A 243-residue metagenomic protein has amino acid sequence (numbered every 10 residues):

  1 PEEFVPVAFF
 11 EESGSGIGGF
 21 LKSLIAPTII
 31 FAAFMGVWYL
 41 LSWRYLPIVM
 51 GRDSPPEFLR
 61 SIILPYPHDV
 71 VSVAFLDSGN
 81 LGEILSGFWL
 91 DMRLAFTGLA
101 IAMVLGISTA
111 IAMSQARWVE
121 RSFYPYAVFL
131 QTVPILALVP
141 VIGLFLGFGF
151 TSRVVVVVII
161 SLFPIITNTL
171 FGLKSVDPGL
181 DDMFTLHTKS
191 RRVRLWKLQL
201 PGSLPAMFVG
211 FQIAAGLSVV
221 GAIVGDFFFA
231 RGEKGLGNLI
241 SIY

Functional and structural regions predicted by a protein language model:
P1-A32: Transmembrane alpha-helical segments of polytopic membrane transport and secretion proteins
F9-G16, Y45-A100: Periplasmic/extracellular loop-to-transmembrane helix junction in inner-membrane transport proteins
K22-M50: N-terminal signal-anchor transmembrane alpha helix
T97-A127, L144: Transmembrane-helix boundary motif in ABC transporter permease subunits
P125, N168-M207, L236: Short cytoplasmic-facing helical segments at TM-TM junctions of multi-pass membrane proteins
V128-P164, F171-G172: Generic hydrophobic transmembrane alpha-helix motif, especially the helices
V155, I159, R192-G225: Transmembrane alpha-helices
F227-Y243: Interhelical loop and adjacent transmembrane-helix boundary motif in polytopic membrane transport permeases
